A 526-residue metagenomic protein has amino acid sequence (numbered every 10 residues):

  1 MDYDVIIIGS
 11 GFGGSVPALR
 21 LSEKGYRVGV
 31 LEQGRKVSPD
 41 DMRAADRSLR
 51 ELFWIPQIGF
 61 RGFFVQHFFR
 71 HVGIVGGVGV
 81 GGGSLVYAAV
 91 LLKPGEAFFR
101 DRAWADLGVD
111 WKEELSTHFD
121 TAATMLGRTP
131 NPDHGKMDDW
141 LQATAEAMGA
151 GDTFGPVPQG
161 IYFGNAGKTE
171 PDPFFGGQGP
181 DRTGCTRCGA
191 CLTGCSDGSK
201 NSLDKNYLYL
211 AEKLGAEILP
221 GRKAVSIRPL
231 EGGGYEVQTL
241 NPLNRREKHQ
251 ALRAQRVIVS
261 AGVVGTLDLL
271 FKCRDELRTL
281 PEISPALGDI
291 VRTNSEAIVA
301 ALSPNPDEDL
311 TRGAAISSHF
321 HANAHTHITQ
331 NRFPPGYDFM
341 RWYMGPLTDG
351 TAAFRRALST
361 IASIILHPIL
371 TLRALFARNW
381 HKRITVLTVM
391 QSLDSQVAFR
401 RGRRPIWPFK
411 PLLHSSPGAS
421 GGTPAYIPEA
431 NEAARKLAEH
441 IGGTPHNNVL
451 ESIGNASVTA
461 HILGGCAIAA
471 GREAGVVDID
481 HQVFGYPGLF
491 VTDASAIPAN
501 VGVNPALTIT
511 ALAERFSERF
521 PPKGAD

Functional and structural regions predicted by a protein language model:
V5-V30: N-terminal Rossmann-like FAD-binding beta1-loop-alpha1 element of flavoenzymes
G11-F12, V264, A496: Residue-level detector of alpha-helix initiation sites
E23, G34-A44, D197-K200, K205 (+8 more regions): Glycine-rich loop(s) and the adjacent beta-strand/alpha-helix scaffold that form part
L49-D133: Redox-cofactor-proximal catalytic regions of oxidoreductases
R61, V157, C188-C191, P229 (+2 more regions): A glycine-rich dinucleotide-binding beta-alpha-beta segment and adjacent secondary-structure elements that constitute
F68, G83, Y87, S284-P411 (+5 more regions): FAD cofactor-binding and catalytic pocket of flavoenzymes
D106-G221, N455-V458: Conserved redox-cofactor binding core of oxidoreductases
D133-D181, C185, Q330-M340, G345-L393 (+3 more regions): Patatin-like phospholipase A catalytic core
